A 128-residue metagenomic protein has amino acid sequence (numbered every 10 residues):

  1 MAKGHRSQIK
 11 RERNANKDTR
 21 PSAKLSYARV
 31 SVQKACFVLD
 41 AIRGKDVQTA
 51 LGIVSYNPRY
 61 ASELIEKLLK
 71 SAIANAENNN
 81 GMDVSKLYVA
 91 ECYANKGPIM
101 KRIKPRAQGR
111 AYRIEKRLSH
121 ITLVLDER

Functional and structural regions predicted by a protein language model:
A2-A94, L118-R128: Ribosome large-subunit tunnel/peptidyl-transferase-proximal elements
G97-R128: Strongly charged
